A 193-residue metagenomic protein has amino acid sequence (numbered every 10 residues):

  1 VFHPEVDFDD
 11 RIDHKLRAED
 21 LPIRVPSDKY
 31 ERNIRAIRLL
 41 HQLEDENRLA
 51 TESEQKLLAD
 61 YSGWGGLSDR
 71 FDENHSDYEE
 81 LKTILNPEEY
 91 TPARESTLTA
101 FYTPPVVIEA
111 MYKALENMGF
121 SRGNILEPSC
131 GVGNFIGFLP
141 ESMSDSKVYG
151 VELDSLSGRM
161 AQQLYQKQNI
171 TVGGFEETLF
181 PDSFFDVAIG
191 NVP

Functional and structural regions predicted by a protein language model:
F2-P193: Class I S-adenosyl-L-methionine-dependent methyltransferase catalytic core
